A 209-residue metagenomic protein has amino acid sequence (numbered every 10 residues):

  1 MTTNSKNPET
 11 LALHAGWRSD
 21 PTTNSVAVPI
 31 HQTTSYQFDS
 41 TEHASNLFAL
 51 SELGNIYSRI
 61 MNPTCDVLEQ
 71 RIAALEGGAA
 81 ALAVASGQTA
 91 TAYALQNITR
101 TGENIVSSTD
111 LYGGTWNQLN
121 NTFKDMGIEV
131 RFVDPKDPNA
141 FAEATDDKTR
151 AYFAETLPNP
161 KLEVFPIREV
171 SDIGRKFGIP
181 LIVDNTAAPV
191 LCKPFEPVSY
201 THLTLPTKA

Functional and structural regions predicted by a protein language model:
T2-N62, Q70-R71: N-terminal "arm"/small-domain region of PLP-dependent enzymes with the aminotransferase-like
N24, I72, A90, I105 (+3 more regions): Buried hydrophobic positions in well-ordered alpha/beta secondary-structure cores of metabolic enzymes
S40-A92, G114-T122: Conserved N-terminal alpha-helix of the aminotransferase class I/II PLP-enzyme fold
N97-G114, V133-D134: Conserved PLP-anchoring active-site segment centered on the Schiff-base-forming lysine
N120-E169: PLP-dependent aminotransferase-class I/II
L157-P180, P189-K193: Active-site core of PLP-dependent enzymes with the aminotransferase class I/II
V198-Y200: Glycine-enriched alpha-helix->loop->beta-strand junction motifs that scaffold or abut catalytic
H202-A209: Single conserved hydrophobic/aromatic residue that forms the stacking wall/gate of nucleotide- or nucleobase-binding
